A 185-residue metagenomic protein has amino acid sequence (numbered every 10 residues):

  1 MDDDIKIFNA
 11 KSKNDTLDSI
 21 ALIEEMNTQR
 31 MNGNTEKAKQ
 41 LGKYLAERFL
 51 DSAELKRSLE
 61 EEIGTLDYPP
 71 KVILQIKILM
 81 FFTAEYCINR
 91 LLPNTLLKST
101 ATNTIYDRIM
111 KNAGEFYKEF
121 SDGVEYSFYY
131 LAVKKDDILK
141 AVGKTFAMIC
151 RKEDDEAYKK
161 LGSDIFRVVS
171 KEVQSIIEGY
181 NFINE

Functional and structural regions predicted by a protein language model:
M1-I20, T28-M31, E156, N184-E185: Acidic, serine/threonine-rich, charge-biased low-complexity segments in large eukaryotic scaffold/adaptor proteins
A10-T16, T28, N32-E36, D67-L74 (+2 more regions): Alpha-solenoid helical-repeat scaffolds
K11-K13, G33-K43, S52, S99-K171: Polybasic, proline/glycine-rich intrinsically disordered low-complexity segments
L22-Y68: Short N-terminal edge-element motif at the start of the domain
D51-P93: N-terminal interaction modules that seed assembly of large macromolecular complexes
T83-L92, I109, I149-C150, Y180: Generic structural signal for hydrophobic core residues of well-folded globular domains
V169-E185: Glycine-rich, aromatic-bearing surface loops/beta-hairpins
